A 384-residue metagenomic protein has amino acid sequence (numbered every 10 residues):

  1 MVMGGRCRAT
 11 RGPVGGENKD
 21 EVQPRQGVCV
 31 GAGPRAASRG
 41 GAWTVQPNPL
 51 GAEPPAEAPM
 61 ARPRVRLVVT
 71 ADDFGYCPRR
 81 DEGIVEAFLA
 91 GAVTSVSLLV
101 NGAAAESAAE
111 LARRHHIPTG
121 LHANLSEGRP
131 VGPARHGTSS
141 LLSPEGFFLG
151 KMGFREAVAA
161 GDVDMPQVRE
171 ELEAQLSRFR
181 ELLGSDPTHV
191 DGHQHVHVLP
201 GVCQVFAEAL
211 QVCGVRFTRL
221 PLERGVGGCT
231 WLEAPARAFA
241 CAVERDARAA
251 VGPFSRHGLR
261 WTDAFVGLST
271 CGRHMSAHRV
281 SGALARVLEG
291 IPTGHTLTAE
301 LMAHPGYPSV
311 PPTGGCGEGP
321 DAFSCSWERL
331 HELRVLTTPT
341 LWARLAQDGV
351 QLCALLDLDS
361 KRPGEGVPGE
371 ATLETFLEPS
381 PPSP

Functional and structural regions predicted by a protein language model:
M1-M3: Methionine residue identity
N18-D20, N48: Intrinsic-disorder-associated, low-complexity terminal segments enriched in Asp/Asn/His/Tyr and depleted of Lys/Arg
Q23-Q26, Q46: Low-complexity, intrinsically disordered or signal/transmembrane-proximal segments
G41-V69, P78-P118, H122-H189, G201-P384: Terminal accessory/targeting
D73: His/Cys-centered metal/cofactor-coordination and adjacent catalytic loops
H197-L199: Active-site pocket-lining segments that scaffold enzyme catalytic pockets across diverse folds
